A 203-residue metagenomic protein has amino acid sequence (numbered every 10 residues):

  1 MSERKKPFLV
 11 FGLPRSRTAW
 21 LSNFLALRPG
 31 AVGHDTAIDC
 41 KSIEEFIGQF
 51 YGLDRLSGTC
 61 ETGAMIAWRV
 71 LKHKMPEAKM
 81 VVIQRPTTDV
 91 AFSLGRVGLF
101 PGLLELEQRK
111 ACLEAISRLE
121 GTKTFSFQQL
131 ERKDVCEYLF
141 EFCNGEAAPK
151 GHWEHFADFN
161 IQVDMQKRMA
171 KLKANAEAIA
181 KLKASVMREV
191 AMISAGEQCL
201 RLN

Functional and structural regions predicted by a protein language model:
M1-P7, E114, R118-T124, E131-K133 (+2 more regions): PAPS-dependent sulfotransferases, especially Golgi type II membrane carbohydrate sulfotransferases
M1-S57, G151-Q162, Q166: PAPS-dependent sulfotransferase catalytic core
S2, S16, S22, S42 (+6 more regions): Generic serine detector
L21, A91, K173-A174: A periodicity- and composition-biased signal for non-globular, repetitive helical segments
A31, G58, T62-A147: PAPS-dependent sulfotransferase catalytic domain
E44-G48, T88, F92, W153-E154 (+2 more regions): Generic detector of well-ordered alpha-helical segments enriched in charged/polar residues, highlighting helical
